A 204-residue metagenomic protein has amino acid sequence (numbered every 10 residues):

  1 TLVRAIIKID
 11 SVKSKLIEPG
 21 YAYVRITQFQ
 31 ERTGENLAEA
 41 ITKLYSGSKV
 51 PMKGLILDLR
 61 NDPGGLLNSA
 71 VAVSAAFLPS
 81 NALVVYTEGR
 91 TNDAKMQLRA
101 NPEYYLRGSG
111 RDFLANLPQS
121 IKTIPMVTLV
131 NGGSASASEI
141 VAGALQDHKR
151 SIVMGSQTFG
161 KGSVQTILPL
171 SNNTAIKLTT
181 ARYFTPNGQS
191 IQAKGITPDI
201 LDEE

Functional and structural regions predicted by a protein language model:
T1-L168: Cleft-lining beta-strand/loop regions that shape enzyme active-site pockets
S74, P169-S171, T197, E204: N-terminal low-complexity, intrinsically disordered patches enriched in charged
N172-A181: Short acidic, Pro/Gly- and aromatic-enriched capping/linker segments at domain boundaries
N187-E204: Conserved functional hotspot residues or short segments at active or partner-binding sites across diverse domains
